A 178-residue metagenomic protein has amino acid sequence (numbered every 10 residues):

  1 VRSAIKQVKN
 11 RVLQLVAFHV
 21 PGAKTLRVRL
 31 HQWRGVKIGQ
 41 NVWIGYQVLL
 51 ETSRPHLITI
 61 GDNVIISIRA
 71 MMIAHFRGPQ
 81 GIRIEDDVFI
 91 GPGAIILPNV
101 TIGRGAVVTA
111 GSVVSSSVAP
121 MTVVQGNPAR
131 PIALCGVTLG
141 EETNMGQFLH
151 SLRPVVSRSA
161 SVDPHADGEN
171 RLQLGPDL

Functional and structural regions predicted by a protein language model:
V1-K6, V155-S159: Membrane-interacting alpha-helical segments
R2-L50: Extended, small-residue-rich solenoid/repeat segments and analogous flexible loops that form exposed scaffolds
H31-Q32, V36-I38, V42-Q125, A129-P131: Structural signal for interior beta-strand "rungs" in well-ordered beta-sheet cores of soluble enzyme domains
P79-G91, I95-I96, N127-L178: C-terminal segments of enzyme domains that contribute to small-molecule binding surfaces
